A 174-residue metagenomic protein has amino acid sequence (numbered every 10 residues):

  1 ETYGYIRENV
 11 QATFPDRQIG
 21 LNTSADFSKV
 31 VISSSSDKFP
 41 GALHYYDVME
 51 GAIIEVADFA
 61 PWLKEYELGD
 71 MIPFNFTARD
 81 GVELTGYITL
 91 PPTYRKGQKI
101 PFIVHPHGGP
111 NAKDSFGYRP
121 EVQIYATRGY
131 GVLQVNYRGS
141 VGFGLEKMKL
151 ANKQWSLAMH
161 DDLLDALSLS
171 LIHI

Functional and structural regions predicted by a protein language model:
T2-P15: Short, non-transmembrane alpha-helical segments in secretory-pathway proteins
E8, R17-H173: Serine-hydrolase catalytic core recognition
